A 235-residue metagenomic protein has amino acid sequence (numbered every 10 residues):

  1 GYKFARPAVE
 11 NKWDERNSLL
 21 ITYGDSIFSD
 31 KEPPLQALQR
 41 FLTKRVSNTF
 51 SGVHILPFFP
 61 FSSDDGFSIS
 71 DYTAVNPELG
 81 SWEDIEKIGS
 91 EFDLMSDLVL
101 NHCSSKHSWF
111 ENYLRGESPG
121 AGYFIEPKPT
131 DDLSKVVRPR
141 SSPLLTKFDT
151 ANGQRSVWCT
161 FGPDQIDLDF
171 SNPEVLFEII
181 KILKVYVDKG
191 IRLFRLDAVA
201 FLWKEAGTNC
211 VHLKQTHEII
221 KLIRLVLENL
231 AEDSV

Functional and structural regions predicted by a protein language model:
G1-F177, D188, F201-V235: Acidic/aromatic-lined carbohydrate-recognition and catalytic surfaces of CAZymes acting on diverse glycans
V53, F194-L196: Hydrophobic residues within beta-strands of alpha/beta enzymes
I179, L196-D197: Structural hydrophobic-scaffold residues in regular secondary structure
